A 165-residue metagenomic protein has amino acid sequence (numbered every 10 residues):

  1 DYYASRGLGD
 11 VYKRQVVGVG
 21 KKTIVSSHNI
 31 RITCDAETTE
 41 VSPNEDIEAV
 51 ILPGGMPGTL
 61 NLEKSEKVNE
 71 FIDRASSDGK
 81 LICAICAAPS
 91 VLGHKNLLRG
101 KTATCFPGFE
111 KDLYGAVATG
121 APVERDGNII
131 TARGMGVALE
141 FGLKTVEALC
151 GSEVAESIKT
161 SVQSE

Functional and structural regions predicted by a protein language model:
D1-Y12: Single conserved hydrophobic/aromatic residue that forms the stacking wall/gate of nucleotide- or nucleobase-binding
K13, V17-V19, D35-E37, V41-E165: Active-site-adjacent pocket-lining segments in enzyme domains
K22-T23: Signal peptide-proximal N-terminal region of secreted/periplasmic/extracellular or secretory-lumen proteins
S26: Acidic surface patches and DE-rich sequence motifs
N29: Conserved phosphate/oxyanion-binding catalytic-loop motifs
